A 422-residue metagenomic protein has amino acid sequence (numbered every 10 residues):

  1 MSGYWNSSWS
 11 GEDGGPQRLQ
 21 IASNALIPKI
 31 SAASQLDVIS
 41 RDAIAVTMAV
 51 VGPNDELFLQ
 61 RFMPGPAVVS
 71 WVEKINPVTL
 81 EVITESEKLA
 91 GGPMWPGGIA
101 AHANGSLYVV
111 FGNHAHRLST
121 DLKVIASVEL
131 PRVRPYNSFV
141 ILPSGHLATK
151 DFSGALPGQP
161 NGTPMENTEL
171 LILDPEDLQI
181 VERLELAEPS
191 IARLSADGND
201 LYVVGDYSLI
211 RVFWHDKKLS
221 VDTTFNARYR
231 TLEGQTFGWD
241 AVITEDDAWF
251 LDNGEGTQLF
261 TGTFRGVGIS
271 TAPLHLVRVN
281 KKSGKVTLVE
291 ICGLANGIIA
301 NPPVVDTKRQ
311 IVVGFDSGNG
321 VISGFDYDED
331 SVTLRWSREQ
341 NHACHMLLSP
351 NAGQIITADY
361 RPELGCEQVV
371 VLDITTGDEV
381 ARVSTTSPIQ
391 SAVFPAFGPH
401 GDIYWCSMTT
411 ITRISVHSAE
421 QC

Functional and structural regions predicted by a protein language model:
S2-W71, A90-G97: Beta-strand-rich domains and repeat architectures in extracellular enzymes and scaffolds, especially beta-propellers
S10, E56-L59, S106-Y108, H146-A148 (+5 more regions): Conserved beta-propeller blade signature
A32-S40, E81-L89, K123-E129, Q179-L184 (+4 more regions): A short beta-strand motif characteristic of beta-propeller blades
D42-V50, G91-A100, R132-P143, L186-G198 (+4 more regions): Repeated scaffold domains used in trafficking and secretory/extracellular systems, primarily beta-propellers
L59-A67, K150-M165, L251-T271, D359-E363: Short, conserved, GDST-rich strand-edge loop motifs in beta-rich repeat architectures
V72-P77, P164-L178, R211, F264-K282 (+1 more regions): Beta-propeller blade signature
G297-S323, E329-I374: Loop/turn-rich, solvent-exposed surfaces of beta-rich toroidal or solenoidal domains
S384-C422: Blade-level signature of beta-propeller repeat domains, shared across WD40, Kelch, NHL, RCC1 and BNR/Asp-box propellers
